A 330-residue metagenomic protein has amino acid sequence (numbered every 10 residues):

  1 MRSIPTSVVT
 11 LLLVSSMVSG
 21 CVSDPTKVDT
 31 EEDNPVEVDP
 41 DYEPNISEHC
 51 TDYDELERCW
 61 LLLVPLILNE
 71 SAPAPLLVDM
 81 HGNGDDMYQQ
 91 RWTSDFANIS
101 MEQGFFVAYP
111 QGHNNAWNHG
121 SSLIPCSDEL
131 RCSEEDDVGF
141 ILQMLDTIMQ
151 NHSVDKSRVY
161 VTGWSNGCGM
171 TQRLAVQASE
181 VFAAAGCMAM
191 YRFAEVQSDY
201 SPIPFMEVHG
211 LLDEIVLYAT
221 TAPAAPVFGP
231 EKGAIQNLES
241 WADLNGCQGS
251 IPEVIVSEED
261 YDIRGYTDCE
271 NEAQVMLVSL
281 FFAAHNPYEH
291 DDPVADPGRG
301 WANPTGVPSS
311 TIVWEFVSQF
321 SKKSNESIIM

Functional and structural regions predicted by a protein language model:
M1-P25: Hydrophobic alpha-helical segments
C21-V22, T26-L76, E102, F106 (+9 more regions): A domain-start/cap signature at the N-terminus of enzymes
T51-L61, S71-Y160, W164, M170-R173 (+2 more regions): Serine-hydrolase catalytic machinery in alpha/beta-hydrolase-like enzymes
E55, I203, A242-M330: Alpha/beta-hydrolase-fold serine-hydrolase catalytic core, especially in secreted/extracellular enzymes
V78-M80, M188, L280: Alpha/beta-hydrolase
S127-C132, T220-P230, D296-P304: Active-site rim elements
E207-H209, D213: Short beta-strand/loop motif that positions the catalytic acidic residue of the alpha/beta-hydrolase fold
D213-V216, H285-P287: Acidic catalytic loop of the alpha/beta-hydrolase fold
